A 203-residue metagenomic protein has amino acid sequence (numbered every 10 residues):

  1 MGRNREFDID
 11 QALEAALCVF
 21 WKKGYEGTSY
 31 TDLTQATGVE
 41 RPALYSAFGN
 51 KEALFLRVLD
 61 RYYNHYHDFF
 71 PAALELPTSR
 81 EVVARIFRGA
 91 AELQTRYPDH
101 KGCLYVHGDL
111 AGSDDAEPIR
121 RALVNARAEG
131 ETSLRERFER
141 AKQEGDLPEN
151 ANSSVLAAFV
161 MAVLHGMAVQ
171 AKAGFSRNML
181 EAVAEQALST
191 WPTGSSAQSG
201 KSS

Functional and structural regions predicted by a protein language model:
D8-L17, L33, V58-Y62, Y66 (+1 more regions): Generic hydrophobic, amphipathic alpha-helix propensity
Q11, V19-A53, R57: Helix-turn-helix
A12, A16-F20, A90, L164: Short hydrophobic clusters on alpha-helical segments that form packing/core surfaces in small helical domains
R57, P71-K101, S153-V160: Hydrophobic alpha-helical connector segments
V82-V83, R96-R120: Amphipathic alpha-helical segments used for helix-helix packing
L93-R96, R140, V160-R177, T190-Q198: Amphipathic C-terminal alpha-helical segment
K101, V106-H107, A151-Q170, V183-T190: Hydrophobic alpha-helical segments that form the core of small-molecule binding pockets and/or dimer interfaces
E117-Q143, V155, A182: Amphipathic alpha-helical packing segments from all-alpha helical-bundle domains
